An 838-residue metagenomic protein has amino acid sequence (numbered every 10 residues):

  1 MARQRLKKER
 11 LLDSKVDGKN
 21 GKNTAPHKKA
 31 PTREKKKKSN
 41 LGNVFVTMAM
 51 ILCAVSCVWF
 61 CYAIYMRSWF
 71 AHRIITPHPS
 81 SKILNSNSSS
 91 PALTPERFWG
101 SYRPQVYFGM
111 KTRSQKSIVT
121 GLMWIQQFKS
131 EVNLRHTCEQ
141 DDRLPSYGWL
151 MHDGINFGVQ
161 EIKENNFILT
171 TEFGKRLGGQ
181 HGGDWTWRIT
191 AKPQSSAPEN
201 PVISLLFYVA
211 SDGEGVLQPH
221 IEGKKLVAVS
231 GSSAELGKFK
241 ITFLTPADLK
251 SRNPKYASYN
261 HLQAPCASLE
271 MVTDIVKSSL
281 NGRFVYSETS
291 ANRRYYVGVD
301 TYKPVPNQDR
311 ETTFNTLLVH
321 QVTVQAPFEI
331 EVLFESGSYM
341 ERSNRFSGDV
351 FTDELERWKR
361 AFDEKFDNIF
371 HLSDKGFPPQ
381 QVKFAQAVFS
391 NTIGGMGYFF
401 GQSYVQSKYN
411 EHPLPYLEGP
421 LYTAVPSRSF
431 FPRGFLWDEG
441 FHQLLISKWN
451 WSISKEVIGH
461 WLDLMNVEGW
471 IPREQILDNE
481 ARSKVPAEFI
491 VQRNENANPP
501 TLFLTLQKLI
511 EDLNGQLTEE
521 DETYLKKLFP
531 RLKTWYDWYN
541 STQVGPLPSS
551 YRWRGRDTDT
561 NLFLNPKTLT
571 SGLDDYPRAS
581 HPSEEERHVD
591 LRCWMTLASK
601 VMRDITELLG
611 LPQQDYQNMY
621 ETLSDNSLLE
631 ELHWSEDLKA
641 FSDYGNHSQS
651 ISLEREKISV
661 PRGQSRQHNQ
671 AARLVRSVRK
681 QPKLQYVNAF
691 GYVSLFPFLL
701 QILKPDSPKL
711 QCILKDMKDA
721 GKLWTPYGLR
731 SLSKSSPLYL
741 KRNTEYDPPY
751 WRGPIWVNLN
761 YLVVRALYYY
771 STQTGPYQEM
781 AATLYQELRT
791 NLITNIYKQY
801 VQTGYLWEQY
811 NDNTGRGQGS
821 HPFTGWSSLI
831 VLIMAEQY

Functional and structural regions predicted by a protein language model:
A2-Q386, F430, D604, Y769-Q773: Terminal accessory carbohydrate-recognition/targeting modules of carbohydrate-active enzymes
K192-Q194, H588-L628, I702-K704, K741-T774: Long, repeat-rich segments with strong aromatic
G376-Q380, G394, F399-L444: Asp/Glu-centered strand-loop micro-motifs enriched in Gly/Pro and often flanked by an aromatic residue
Q380-V405, W449, W461, M465-I471 (+4 more regions): Active-site acid/base region of carbohydrate-active enzymes
E418-R428, P472-E495, D559-R587, E656-I658 (+3 more regions): Acidic/His metal-coordination segments adjacent to aromatic residues that form catalytic metal sites in metalloenzymes
S429-F563, L569, R592, T596 (+4 more regions): Aromatic-rich carbohydrate-recognition surfaces in CAZymes
Y536-R556, C593-P705, Q786-G825: Catalytic cores of carbohydrate-active enzymes
K567-E585, S650-L723, Y750-L784, G817-Y838: Aromatic (Trp/Tyr) and acidic
